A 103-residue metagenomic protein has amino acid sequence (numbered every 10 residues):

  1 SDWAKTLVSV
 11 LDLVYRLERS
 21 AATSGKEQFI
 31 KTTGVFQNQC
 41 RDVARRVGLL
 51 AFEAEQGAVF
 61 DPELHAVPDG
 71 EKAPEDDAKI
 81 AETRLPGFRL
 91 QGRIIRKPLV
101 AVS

Functional and structural regions predicted by a protein language model:
S1-V8: Charge-rich, N-proximal long alpha-helical rod segments
V8-S103: Structured alpha/beta interaction-core segments
